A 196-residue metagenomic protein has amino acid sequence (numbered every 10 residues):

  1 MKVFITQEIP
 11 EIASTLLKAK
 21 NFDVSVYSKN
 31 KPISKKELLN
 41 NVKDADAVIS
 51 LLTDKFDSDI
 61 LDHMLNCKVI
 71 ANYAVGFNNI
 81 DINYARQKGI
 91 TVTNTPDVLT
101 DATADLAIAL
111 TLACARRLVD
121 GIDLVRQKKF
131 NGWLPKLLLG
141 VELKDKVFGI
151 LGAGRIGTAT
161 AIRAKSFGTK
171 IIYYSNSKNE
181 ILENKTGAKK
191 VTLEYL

Functional and structural regions predicted by a protein language model:
M1-T93: An N-terminal-biased, well-structured beta-alpha scaffold segment characteristic of Rossmann-like dinucleotide-binding
D23, T91, A113, K170 (+1 more regions): Residue-level detector of anion-binding/catalytic polar loops
S28-P32, L51-L52, Q127-K136, N184-K190: Short gly/ser/thr-rich secondary-structure transition/capping motifs
N40-V42, I108-T111, T186-K189: Short low-complexity, flexible loop/linker segments enriched in glycine and/or proline with clustered acidic
K43, D62-L65, R116, V141 (+1 more regions): Structured loop/turn residues at beta-strand edges in well-structured enzyme cores
T91-D97, V191-L193: Short beta-strand elements at the ligand-binding edges of bilobed clamshell
P96-V147, I162, Y173-N176: Phosphate-binding beta-alpha-beta segment of Rossmann-like dinucleotide-binding domains, i.e., the NAD(P)
K136-L196: Rossmann-like dinucleotide/phosphate-binding beta-alpha-beta segment
